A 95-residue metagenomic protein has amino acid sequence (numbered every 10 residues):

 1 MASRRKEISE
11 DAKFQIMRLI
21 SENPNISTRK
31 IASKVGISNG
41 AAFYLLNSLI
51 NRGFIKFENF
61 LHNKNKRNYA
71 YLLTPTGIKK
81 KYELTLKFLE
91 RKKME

Functional and structural regions predicted by a protein language model:
A2-A12, S27, F60-Y82: Short, cationic-aromatic polyanion-contact patches
D11-P24: Short amphipathic alpha-helical interface segments
R29, G40: Key DNA-contact positions within bacterial/archaeal DNA-binding proteins
S33, I50: Alpha-helical residues within the helix-turn-helix
K80-E95: Amphipathic alpha-helical dimerization/coiled-coil segments that flank or bridge DNA-binding/regulatory modules
